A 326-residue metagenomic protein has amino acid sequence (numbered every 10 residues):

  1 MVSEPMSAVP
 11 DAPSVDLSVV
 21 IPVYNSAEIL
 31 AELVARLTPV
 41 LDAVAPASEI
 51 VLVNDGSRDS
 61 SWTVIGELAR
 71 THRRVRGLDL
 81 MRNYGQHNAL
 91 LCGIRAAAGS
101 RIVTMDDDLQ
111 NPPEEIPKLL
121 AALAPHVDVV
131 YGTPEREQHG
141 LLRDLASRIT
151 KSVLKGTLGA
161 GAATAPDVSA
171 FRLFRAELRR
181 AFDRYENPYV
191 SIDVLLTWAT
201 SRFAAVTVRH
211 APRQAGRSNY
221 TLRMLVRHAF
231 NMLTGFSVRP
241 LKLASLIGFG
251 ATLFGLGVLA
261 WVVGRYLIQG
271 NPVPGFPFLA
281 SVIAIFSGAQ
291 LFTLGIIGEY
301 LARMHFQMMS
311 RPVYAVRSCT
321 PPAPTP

Functional and structural regions predicted by a protein language model:
V2-L141, V153: Structured catalytic core of nucleotide-sugar glycosyltransferases
V2-P13, A162, S191-P326: Hydrophobic helical membrane-anchoring modules
Y24-A27, H72, E186, T200 (+1 more regions): Residues at alpha-helix boundaries and short interhelical turns
I29, I50, V64, R74-Q86 (+13 more regions): Residue-level recognition of specific faces of alpha-helices
P39-D42, I102, D128, L158 (+5 more regions): Generic structural signal for secondary-structure transition and capping sites
R70, R95, A121, P125 (+6 more regions): Solvent-exposed polar/charged
R76-R82, Q86-A96, Q110-I192, A211-F230: Acceptor/aglycone-binding surface of glycosyltransferases and processive sugar-polymer synthases
